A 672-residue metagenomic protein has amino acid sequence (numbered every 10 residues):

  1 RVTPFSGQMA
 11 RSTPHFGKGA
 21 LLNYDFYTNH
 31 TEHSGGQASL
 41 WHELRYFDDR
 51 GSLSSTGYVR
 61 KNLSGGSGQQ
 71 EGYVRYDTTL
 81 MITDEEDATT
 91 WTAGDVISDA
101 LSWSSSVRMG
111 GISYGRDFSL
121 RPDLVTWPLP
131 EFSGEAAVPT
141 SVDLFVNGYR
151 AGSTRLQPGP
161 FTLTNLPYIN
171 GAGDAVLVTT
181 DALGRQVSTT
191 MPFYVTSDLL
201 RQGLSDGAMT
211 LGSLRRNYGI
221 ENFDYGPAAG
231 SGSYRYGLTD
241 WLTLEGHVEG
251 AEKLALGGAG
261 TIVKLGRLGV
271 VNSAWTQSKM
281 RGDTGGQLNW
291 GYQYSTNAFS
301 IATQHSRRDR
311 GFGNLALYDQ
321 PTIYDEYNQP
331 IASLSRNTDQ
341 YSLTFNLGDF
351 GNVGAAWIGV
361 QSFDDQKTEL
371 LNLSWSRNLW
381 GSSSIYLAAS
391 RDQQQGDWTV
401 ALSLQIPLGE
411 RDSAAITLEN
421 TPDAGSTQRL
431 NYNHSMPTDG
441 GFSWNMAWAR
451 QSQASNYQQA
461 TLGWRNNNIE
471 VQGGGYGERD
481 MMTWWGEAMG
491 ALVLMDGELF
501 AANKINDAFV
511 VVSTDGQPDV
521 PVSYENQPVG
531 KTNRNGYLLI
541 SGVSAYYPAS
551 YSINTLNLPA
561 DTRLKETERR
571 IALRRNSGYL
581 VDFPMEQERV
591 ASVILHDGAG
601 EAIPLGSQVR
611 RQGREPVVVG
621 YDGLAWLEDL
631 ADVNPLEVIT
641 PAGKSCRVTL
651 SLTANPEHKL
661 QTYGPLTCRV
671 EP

Functional and structural regions predicted by a protein language model:
R1-K18, D25-Y27, G35-G203, A259-G266 (+5 more regions): Outer-membrane beta-barrel channel domains
V2-P4, V195-R201, T567-Q587, S651-P672: Extracellular beta-sheet/turn segments enriched in Thr/Pro/Gly and aliphatic residues
P14-E32, D48-L63, W91-D95, G207-R215 (+12 more regions): Transmembrane beta-strand segments that form the barrel wall of outer-membrane beta-barrel proteins
Q202-Y234, P584-R610, G664-P672: Compositionally biased low-complexity segments at domain edges in trafficked proteins and select soluble regulators
N314-S376: Outer membrane beta-barrel transmembrane domains
D397-A415, L430, W484-L494, I553: Outer-membrane beta-barrel "beta-signal"
G516-N526, A599-Q612: Short, ordered, surface-exposed loop/turn motifs in non-cytosolic proteins
Q527-G536, G613-L624: Short, acidic Ser/Thr/Gly-rich low-complexity loop/linker segments typical of extracellular and cell-surface proteins
